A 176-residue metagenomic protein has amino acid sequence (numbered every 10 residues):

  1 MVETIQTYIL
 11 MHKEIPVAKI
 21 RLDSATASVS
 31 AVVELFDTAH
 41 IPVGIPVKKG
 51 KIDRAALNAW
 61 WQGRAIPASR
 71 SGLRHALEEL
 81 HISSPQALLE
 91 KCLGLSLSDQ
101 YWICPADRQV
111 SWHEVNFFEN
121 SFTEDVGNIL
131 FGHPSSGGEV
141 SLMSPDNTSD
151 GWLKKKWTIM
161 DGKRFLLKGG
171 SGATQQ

Functional and structural regions predicted by a protein language model:
M1-Q176: Phosphate/dinucleotide-binding and metal-coordinating scaffold of catalytic cores in nucleotide-dependent enzymes
